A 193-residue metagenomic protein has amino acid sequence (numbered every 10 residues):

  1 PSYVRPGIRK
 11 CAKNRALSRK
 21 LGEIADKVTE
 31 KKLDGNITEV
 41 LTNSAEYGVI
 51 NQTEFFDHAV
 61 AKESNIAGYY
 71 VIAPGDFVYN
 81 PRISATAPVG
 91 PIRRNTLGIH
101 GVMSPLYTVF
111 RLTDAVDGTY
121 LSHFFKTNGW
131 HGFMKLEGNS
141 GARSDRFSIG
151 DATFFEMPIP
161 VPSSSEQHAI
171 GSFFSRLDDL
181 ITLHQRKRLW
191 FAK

Functional and structural regions predicted by a protein language model:
P1-K193: Feature detects amphipathic, helix-rich regulatory segments
